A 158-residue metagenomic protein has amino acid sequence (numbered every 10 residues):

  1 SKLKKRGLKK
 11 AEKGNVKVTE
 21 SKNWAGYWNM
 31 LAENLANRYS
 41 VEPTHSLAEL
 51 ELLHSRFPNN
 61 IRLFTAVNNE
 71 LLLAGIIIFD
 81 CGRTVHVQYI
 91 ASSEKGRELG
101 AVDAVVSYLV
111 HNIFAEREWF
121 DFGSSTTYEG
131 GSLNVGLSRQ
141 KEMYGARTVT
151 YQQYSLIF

Functional and structural regions predicted by a protein language model:
S1-G96, I113, L156: A conserved beta-strand-loop-helix scaffold within acyl/acetyltransferase catalytic domains
P43, L99, N134: Flexible, glycine- and charge-enriched loops at secondary-structure boundaries
S92-G100, T126-G131: Short, contiguous acidic/charged loop-to-helix segments that flank catalytic cores in large enzymes
R97-H111: Conserved acetyl-CoA-binding loop-helix of GNAT-fold acetyltransferases
R117-F158: Active-site/acyl-donor-binding loops of N-acyltransferases
